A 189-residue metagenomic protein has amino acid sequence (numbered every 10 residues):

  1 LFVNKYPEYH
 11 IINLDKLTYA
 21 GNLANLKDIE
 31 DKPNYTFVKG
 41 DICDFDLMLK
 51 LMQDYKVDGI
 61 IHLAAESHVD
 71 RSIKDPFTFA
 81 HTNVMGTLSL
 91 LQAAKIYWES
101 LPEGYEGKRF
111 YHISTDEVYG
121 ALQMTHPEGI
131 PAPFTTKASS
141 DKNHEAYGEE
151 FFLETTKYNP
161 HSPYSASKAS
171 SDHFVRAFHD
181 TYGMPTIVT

Functional and structural regions predicted by a protein language model:
L1-T189: N-terminal Rossmann-like NAD(P)+-binding domain of SDR-like oxidoreductases, especially those catalyzing
